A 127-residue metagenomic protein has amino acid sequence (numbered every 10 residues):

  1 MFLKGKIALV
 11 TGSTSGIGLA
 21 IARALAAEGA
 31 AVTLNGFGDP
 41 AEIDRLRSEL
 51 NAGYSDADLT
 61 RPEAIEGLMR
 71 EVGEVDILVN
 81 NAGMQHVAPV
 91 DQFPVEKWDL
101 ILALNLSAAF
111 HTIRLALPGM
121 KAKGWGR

Functional and structural regions predicted by a protein language model:
M1-L9: Flexible N-terminal pre-Rossmann segment of NAD(P)-dependent oxidoreductases
I7, T14-S15: Conserved glycine-rich cofactor-binding loop
E28-I43: Conserved glycine-rich Rossmann-like NAD(P)H-binding loop of the short-chain dehydrogenase/reductase
P40, D56-G67, V95: The beta1-alpha1 cofactor-binding region of Rossmann-like NAD(H)/NADP(H)-dependent oxidoreductases
N81-H86: Conserved NAD(P)H cofactor-binding loop of Rossmann-fold oxidoreductase domains
P89-V90, K97-L102: Substrate-binding pocket helix/loop in short-chain dehydrogenase/reductase
I113-R114: A short, exposed helix-loop element centered on a Lys and neighboring polar residues
